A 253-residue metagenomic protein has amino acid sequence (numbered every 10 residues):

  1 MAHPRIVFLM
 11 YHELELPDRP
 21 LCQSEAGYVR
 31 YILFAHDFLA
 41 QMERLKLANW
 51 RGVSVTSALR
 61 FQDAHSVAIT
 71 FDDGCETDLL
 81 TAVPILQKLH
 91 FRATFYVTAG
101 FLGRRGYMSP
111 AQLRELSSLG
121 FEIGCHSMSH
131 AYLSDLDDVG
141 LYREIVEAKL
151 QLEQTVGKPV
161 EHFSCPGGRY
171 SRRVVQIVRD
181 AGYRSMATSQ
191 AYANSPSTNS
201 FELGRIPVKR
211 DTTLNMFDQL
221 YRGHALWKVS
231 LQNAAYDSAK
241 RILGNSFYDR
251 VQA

Functional and structural regions predicted by a protein language model:
M1, R169, S195-P196, P207-A253: Alpha-helical membrane-targeting segments
M1-V67, L231-A253: N-terminal pre-catalytic segment of deacetylase/amide-hydrolase enzymes
I6-L16, L21, F61-V67, C75-T77 (+4 more regions): Metal-dependent polysaccharide deacetylase catalytic core of the NodB/CE4 family, i.e., the active-site-bearing domain
E13-E15, S57-L59, H130, Y192-A193 (+1 more regions): Residue-level detector of flexible, active-site-proximal loop/helix-junction positions within diverse enzyme catalytic
V55, T77, S189: Replace "coordinates the UDP/GDP/TDP-sugar" with "coordinates nucleotide-activated sugar donors
G167, S189-A191: Short secondary-structure boundary segments
